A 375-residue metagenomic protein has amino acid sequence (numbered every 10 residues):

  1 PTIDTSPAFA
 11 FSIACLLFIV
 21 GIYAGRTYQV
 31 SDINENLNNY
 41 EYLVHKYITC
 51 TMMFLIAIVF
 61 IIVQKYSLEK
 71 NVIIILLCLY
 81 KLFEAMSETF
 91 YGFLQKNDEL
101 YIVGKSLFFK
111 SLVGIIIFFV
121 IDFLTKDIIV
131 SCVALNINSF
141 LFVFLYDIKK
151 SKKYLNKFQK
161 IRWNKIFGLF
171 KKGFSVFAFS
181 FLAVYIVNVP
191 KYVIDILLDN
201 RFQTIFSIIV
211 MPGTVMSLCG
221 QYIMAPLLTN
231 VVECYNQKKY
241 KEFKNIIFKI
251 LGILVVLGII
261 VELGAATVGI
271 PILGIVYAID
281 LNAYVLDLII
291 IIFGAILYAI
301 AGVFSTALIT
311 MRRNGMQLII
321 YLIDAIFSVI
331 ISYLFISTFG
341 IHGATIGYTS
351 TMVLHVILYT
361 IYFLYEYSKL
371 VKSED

Functional and structural regions predicted by a protein language model:
P1-D4, V63-L77, N200-R201, T267-I296 (+1 more regions): Interfacial segments at transmembrane-helix termini and the short loops linking adjacent helices
P1-F18, N71, I128, K165-K172 (+4 more regions): Interfacial/gating helices of multi-pass transporter permease domains
S6-I62, V72-I75, Y240-E262: Membrane-water interface segments that mark the loop-to-transmembrane alpha-helix transition
F18-L37, K96, I209, G213-K238 (+1 more regions): Helix-loop junctions and terminal segments of transmembrane helices in multi-pass membrane transport/translocation
G25-L37, F83-L107, F293-I320: Membrane-interface junctions at transmembrane-helix termini in multi-pass inner-membrane proteins
R26-Q29, T89-K96, L100, F123 (+6 more regions): C-terminal transmembrane helix end/exit motif
N71-C78, G104-Y154, V210, I323-F327 (+1 more regions): Hydrophobic alpha-helical transmembrane segments
Y101-S106, I129, L135, V143-V187 (+2 more regions): Interhelical loop/hinge segments that connect adjacent transmembrane helices in multipass membrane
